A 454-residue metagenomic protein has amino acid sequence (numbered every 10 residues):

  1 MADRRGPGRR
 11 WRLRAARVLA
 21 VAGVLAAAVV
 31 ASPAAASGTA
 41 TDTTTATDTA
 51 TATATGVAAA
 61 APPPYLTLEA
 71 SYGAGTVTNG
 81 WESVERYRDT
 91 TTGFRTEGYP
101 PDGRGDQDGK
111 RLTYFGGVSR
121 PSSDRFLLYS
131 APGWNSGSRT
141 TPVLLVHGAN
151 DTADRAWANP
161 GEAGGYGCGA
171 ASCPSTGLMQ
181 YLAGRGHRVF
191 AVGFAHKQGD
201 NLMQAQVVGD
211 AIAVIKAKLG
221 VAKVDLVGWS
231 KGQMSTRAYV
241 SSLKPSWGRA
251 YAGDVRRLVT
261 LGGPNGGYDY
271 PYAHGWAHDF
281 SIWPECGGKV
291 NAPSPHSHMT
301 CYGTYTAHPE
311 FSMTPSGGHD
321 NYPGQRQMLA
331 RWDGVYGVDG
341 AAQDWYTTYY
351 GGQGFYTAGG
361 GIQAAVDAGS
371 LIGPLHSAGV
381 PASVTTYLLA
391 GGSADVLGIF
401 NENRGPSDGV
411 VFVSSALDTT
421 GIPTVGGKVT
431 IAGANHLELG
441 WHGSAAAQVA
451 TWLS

Functional and structural regions predicted by a protein language model:
A2-R10, A15-V21, A28-A170: Flexible, membrane-associating and regulatory peripheral segments of lipid-active enzymes
A26, D151, Q233, S241 (+1 more regions): Active-site micro-motifs of SAM-dependent methyltransferase domains
P62-R88, F94-R120, S241-S454: Helical cap/lid subdomain of alpha/beta-hydrolase-fold lipid enzymes that gates access to the catalytic pocket
D106, K110, G137-V224: Active-site catalytic motif of lipid deacylating hydrolases and related acyltransferases
L144-A149, V227, L261, L389: Short hydrophobic segments within beta-strands
H147, H187, W229, H436-L439: Histidine-centered active-site/metal-ligand motif
A211, S235-L243: Hydrophobic residues on the short alpha-helix immediately C-terminal to a glycine-rich phosphate/catalytic loop
V227-G232, T236: Gly/Ala-rich beta-loop-alpha elbow adjacent to hydrolase catalytic centers
